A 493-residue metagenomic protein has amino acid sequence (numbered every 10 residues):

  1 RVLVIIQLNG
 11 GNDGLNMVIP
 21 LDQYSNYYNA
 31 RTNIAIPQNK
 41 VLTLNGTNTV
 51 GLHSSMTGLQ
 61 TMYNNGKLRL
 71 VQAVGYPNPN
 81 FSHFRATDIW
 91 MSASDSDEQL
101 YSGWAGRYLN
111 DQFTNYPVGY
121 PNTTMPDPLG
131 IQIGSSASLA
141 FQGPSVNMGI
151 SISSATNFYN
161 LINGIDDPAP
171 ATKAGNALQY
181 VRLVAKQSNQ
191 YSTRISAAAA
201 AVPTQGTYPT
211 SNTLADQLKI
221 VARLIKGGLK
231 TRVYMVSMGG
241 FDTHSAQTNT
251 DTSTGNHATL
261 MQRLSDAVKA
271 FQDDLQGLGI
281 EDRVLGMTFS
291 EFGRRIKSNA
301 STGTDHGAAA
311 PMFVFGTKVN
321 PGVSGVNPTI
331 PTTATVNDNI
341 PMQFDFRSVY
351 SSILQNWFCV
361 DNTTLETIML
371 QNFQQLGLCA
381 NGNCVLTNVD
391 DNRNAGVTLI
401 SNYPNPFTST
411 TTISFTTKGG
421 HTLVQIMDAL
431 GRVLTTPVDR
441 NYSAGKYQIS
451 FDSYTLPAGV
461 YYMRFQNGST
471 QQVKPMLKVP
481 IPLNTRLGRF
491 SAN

Functional and structural regions predicted by a protein language model:
R1-D266, A270-L278, K297, P311-V385: Feature for exported/extracytoplasmic and membrane-associated proteins, marking the mature portion
G10, S245, R294, T408 (+1 more regions): Short, glycine/acidic-enriched loop or turn micro-motifs at the edges of active sites
L21-Y24, T304-H306, S443: Glycine-rich, phosphate-binding/catalytic loops in enzymes
T231-V233, E281, F289, G307-A310 (+3 more regions): Active-site lining segments that contact anionic ligands and/or coordinate catalytic metals
V236, E291, N405: Conserved hydrophobic/aromatic pocket- or pore-lining residues that grip, position, or stack substrates in active sites
D274-D282, G286-D305, F313: Hydrophobic alpha-helical bundle architecture
N388-V389: Non-catalytic beta/alpha edge segments that cap or flank active sites
N392-Y403, F407-N493: C-terminal outer-membrane/trafficking sorting elements
